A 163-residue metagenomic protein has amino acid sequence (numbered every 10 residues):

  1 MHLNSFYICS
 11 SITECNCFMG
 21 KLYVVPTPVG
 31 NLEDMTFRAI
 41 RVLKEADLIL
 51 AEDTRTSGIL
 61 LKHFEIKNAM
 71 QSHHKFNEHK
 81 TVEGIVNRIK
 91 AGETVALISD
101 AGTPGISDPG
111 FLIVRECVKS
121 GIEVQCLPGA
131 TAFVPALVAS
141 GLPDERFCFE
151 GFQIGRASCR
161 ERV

Functional and structural regions predicted by a protein language model:
C9, C15-C17: Cysteine-centered motifs
F18-F76: Glycine-rich, flexible N-terminal cofactor/catalytic loop recognition
K21-V25, A91-S99, F147: Generic beta-sheet signal
N77-I85: Glycine-rich, highly charged phosphate/nucleotide-binding loops
I85-Q125, T131: Glycine/small-residue-rich loop that forms an oxyanion/phosphate-binding "nest" at active or ligand-binding sites
L112-R160: Class I SAM-dependent methyltransferase SAM-binding "motif I" and its flanking Rossmann-like core
